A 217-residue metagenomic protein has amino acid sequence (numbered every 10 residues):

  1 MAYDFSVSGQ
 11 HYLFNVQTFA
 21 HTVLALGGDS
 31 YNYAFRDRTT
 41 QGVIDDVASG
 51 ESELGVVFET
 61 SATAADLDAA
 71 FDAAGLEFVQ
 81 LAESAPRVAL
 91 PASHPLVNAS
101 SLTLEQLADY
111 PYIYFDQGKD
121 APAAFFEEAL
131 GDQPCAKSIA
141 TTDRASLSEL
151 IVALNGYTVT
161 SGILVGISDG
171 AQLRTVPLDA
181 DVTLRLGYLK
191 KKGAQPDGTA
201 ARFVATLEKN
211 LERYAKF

Functional and structural regions predicted by a protein language model:
A2-A65: Central regulatory/effector-binding core of bacterial HTH transcription factors
F5-H11, P111-Q117, K190: Short beta-strand->loop
N15-H21, A64, A108-D132: Secondary-structure junction motif
L26, R174-F217: A late-sequence structural motif
T39, A48-E53, F58, G118-R174: Hydrophobic hinge/microswitch elements
I44, A48, F78, L104 (+1 more regions): Short hydrophobic/charged patches on amphipathic alpha-helices used for structural packing and interfaces
F71-A73, E77-P86, L90-Y112: Flexible hinge/capping segments at coil-to-helix
A73-V79, S84, E149-A194: Beta-alpha-beta core module
